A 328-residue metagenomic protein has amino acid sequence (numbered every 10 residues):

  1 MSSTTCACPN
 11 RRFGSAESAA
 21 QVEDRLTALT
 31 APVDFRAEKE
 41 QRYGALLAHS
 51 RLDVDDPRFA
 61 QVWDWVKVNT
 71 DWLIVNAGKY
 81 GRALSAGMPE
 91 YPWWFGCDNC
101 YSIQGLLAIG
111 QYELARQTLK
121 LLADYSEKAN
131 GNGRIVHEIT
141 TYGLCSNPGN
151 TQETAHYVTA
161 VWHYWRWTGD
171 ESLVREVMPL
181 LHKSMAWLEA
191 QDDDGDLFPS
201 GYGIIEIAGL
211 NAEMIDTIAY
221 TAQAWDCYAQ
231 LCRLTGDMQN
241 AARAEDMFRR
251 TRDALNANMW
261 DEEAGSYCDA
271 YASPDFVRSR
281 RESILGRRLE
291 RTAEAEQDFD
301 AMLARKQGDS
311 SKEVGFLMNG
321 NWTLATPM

Functional and structural regions predicted by a protein language model:
M1-P92, E171-L173, M185, C232-R233 (+2 more regions): Acidic/polar, glycine-enriched structural segments that form the non-catalytic walls/loops of the carbohydrate-binding
R36, P92-G195, M214-A222, E245 (+1 more regions): Aromatic-rich carbohydrate-recognition surfaces in CAZymes
L52, Q104-G105, V314: Second-shell loop/turn segments in exported
P57-L73, A115-S126, K183-Q191, C268-S273 (+1 more regions): An acidic intrinsically disordered interaction segment
A60, G133-R134, D193-D194, F198-Y202 (+2 more regions): Catalytic cores of carbohydrate-active enzymes
V66-N69, S102, L122, F248 (+1 more regions): Conserved hydrophobic/aromatic pocket- or pore-lining residues that grip, position, or stack substrates in active sites
W72-A83, W93, E127-V136, V158 (+2 more regions): Active-site-adjacent bridging/hinge elements
M178, I205-A208: Asp-box/WD-like beta-propeller blade repeats and closely related beta-sheet repeat scaffolds
